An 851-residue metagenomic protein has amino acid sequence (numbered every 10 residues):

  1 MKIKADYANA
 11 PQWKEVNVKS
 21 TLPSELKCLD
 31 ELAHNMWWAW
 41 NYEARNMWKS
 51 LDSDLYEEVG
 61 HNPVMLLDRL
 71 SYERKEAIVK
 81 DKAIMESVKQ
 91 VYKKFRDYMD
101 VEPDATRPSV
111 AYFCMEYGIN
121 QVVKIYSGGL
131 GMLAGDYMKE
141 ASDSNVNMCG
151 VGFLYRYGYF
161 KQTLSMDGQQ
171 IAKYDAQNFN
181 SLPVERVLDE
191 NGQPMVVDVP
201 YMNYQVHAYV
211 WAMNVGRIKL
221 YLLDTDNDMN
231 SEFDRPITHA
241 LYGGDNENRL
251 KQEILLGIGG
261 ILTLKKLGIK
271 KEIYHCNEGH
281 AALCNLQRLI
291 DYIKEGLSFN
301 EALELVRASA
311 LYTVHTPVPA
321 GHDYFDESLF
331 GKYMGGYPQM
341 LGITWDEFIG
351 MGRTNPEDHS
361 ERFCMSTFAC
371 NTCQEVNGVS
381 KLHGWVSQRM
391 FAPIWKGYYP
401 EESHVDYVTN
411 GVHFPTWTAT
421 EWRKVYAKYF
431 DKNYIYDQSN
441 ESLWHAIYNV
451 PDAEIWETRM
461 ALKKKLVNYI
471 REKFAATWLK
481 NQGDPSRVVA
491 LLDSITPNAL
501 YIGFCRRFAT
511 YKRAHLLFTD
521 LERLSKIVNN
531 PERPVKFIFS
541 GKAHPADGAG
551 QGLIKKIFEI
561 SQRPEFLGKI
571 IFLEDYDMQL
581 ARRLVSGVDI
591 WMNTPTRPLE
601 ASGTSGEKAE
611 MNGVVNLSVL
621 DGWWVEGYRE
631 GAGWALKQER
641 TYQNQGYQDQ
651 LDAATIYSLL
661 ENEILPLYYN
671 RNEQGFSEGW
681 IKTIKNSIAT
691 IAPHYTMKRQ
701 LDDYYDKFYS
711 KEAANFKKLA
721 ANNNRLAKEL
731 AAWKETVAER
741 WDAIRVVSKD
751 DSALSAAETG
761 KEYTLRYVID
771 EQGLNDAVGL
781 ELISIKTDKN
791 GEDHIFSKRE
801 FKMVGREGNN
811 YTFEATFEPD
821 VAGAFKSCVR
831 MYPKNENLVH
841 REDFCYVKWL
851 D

Functional and structural regions predicted by a protein language model:
M1-D851: Catalytic cores of carbohydrate-active enzymes across secretory and cytosolic contexts
